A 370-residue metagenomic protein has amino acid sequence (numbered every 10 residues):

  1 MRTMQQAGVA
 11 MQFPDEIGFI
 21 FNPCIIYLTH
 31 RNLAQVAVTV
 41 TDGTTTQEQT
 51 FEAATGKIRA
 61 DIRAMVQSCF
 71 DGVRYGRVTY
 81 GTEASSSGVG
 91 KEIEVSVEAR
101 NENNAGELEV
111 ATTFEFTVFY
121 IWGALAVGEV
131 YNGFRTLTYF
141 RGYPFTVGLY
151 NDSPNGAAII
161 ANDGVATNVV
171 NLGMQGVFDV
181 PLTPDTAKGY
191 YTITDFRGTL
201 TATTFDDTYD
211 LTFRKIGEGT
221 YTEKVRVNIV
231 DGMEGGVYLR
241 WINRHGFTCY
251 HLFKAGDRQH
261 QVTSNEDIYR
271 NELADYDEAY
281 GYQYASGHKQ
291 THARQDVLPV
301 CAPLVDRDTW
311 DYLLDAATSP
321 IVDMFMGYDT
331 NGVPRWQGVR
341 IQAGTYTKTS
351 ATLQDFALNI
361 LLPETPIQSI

Functional and structural regions predicted by a protein language model:
M1-G18, N22-I25, G148-Y150, A158 (+3 more regions): Extracellular/virion structural assembly segments
M1-G232: Preference for solvent-exposed, low-hydrophobicity sequence contexts
